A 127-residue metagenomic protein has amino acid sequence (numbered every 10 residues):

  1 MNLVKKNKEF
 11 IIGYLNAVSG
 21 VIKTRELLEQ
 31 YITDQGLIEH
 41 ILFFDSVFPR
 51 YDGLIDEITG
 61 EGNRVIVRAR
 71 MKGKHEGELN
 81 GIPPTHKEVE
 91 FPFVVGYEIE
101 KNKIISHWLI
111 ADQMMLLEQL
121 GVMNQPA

Functional and structural regions predicted by a protein language model:
M1-A127: C-terminal and inter-domain tail/linker signature
